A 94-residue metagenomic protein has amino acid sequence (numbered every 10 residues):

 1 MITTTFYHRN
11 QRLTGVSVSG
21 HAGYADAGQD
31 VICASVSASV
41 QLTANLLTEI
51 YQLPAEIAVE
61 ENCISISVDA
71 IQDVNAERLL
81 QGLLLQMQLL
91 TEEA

Functional and structural regions predicted by a protein language model:
M1-V31, Q41, N45-A94: N-terminal intrinsically disordered, cationic/polar leader segments that include organellar targeting peptides
I32-V36: Short, conserved glycine- and acidic-residue-centered signature motifs in active-site or ligand-binding loops
